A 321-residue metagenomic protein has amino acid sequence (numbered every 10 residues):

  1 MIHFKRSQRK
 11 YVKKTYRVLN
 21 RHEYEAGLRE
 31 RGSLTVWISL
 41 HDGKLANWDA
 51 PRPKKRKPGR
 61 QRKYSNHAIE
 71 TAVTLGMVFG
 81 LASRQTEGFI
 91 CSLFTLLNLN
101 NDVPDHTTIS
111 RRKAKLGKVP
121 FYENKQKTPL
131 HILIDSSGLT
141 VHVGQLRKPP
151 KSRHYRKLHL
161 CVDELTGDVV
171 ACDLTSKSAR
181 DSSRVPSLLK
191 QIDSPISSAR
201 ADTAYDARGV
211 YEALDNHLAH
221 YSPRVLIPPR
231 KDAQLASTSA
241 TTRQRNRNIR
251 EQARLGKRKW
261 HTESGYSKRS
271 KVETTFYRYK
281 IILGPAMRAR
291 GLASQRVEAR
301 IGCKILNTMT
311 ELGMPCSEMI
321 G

Functional and structural regions predicted by a protein language model:
M1-P58: Basic, low-complexity segments
I2-Y16, T203-K280, A293: Helix-centered, glycine/charged polyanion-binding patches within enzymatic domains that contact phosphate-containing
K13, R31-S33, K127-H131, S267: Sequence-level motif detector for i,i+2 pairs with an aromatic at +2
L28, D173, C316: Short, flexible helix/strand-to-coil boundary loops that buttress conserved ligand/catalytic motifs in alpha/beta
L34, L93-L96: A short structural micro-motif
P53-E70, T74-R84, G88, S92 (+7 more regions): Polybasic low-complexity intrinsically disordered regions
N66-V78, K257-G321: Basic, amphipathic alpha-helical segments enriched in Lys/Arg and hydrophobic/aromatic residues
L97-N100, T308: Short arginine-rich
